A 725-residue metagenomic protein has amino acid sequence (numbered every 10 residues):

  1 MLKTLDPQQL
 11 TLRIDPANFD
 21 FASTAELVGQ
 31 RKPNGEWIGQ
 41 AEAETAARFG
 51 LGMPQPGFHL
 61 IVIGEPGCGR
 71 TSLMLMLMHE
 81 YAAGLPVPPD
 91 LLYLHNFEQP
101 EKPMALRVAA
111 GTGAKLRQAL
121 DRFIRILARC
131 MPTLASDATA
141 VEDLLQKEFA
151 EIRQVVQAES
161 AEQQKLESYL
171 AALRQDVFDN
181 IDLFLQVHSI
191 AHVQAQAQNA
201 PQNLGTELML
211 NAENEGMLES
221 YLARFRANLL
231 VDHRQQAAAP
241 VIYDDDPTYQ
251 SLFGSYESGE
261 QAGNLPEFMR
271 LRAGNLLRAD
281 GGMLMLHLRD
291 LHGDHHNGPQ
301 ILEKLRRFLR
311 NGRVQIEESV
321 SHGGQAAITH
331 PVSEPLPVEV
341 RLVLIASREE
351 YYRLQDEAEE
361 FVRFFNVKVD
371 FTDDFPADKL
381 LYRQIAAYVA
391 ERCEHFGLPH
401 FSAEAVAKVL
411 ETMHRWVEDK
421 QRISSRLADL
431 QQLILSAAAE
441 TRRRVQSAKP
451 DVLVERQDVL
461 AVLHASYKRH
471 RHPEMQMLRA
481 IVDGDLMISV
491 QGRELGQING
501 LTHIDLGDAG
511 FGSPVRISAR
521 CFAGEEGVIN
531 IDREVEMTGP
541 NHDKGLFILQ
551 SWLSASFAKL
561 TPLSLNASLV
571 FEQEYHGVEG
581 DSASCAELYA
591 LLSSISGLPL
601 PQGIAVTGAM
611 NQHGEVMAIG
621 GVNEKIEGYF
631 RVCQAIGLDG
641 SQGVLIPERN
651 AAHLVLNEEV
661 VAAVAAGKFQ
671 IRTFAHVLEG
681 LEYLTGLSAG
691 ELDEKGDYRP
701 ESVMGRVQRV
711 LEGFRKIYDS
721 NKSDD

Functional and structural regions predicted by a protein language model:
M1, G282, R289-D290, L305 (+4 more regions): Peripheral, non-AAA+ core regions of ATP-driven protein-machinery
L2-L354, N366-D378, Y382, A386-A403 (+3 more regions): Conserved ASCE/P-loop NTPase catalytic core
M76-L77, L302-E303, E357-F361, G621 (+1 more regions): Short, glycine/charged-enriched secondary-structure capping and boundary segments
N275-A279, E357-F361, D508-G510, K559-P562 (+1 more regions): Short glycine/proline-enriched loop/turn "hinge" motifs that connect secondary-structure elements and lie
A279, V338, R363, D639 (+1 more regions): Structured loop/turn residues at beta-strand edges in well-structured enzyme cores
E350-F364, N657-V664: Short regulatory helix/loop adjacent to the ATP-binding pocket of P-loop NTPases
